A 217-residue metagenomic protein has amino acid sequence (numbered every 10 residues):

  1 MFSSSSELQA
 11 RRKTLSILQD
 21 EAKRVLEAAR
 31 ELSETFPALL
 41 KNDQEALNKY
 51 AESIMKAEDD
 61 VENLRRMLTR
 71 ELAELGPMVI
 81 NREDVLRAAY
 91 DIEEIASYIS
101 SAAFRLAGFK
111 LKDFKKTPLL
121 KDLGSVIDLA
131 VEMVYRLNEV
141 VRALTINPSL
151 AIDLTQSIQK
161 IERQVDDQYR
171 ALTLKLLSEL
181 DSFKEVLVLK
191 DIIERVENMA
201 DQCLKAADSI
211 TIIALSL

Functional and structural regions predicted by a protein language model:
M1-L217: Cytosolic, long alpha-helical scaffolding segments
